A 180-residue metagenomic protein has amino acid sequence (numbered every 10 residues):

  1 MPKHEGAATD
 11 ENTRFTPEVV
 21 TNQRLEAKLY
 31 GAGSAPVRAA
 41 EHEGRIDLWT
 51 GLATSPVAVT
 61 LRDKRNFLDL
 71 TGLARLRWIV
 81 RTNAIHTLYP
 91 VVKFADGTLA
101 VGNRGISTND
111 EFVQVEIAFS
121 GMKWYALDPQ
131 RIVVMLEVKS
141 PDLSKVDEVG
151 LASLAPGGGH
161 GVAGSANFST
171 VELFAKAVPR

Functional and structural regions predicted by a protein language model:
M1-R180: Beta-rich carbohydrate-recognition modules and glycan-binding surfaces
